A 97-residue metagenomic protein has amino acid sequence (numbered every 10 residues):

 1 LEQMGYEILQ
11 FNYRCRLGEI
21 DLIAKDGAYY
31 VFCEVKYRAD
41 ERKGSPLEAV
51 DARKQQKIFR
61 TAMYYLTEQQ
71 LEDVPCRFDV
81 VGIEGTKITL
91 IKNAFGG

Functional and structural regions predicted by a protein language model:
E2-M4, R42-S45: Solvent-exposed, charged helical/coil patches that constitute nucleic-acid or partner-interaction surfaces
Q3-R16: A short acidic/basic microdomain associated with nuclease active sites
C15-L17, D26-A28, E84: A generic beta-sheet turn/junction motif
L17, Y30-F32, P75, I88: Structural motif
I20-G44, I58: Conserved catalytic cores of phosphodiester-cleaving nucleases, focusing on short active-site segments
V50-Q55: Short, conserved glycine- and acidic-residue-centered signature motifs in active-site or ligand-binding loops
R60-T67: A short, N-terminal amphipathic alpha-helix
E68-G97: Domain-level recognition of nuclease-like catalytic cores that cleave nucleotide substrates
